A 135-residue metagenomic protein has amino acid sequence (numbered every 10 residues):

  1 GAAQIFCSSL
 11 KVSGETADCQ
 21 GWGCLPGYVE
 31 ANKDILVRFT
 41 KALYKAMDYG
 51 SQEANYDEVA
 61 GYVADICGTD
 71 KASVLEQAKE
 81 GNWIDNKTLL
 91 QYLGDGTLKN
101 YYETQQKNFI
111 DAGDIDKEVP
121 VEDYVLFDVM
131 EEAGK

Functional and structural regions predicted by a protein language model:
G1-D65: Pocket-lining segment of extracytoplasmic ligand-binding domains
Y56-K135: An extracytoplasmic/periplasmic, membrane-proximal ligand-sensing/linker region
